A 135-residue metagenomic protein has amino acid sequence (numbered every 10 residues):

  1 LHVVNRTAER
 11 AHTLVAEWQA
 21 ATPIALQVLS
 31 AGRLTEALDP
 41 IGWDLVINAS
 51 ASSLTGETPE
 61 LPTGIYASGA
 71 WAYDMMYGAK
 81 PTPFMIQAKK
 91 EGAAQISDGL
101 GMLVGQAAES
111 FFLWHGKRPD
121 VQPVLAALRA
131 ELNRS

Functional and structural regions predicted by a protein language model:
L1-T22: NAD(P)-binding Rossmann-fold cofactor-contacting core
T7, V28-L29, R33-E60: Rossmann-like NAD(P)-binding element
A11, T55-G56, P81-T82: Short, well-ordered alpha-helical microsegments
Q19-T22, A49, W114-K117: Short, hinge-like loop/turn segments at secondary-structure boundaries
A20-S30, G92-A94: A short helix-to-beta-strand connector/capping loop
L61, A70-V121, L125-A127: Rossmann-fold NAD(P)-binding glycine/threonine-rich loop
Y66-A67: Helix-to-beta-strand junctions that scaffold the AdoMet/dcAdoMet cofactor pocket in Class I SAM-dependent enzymes
A127-S135: Short, mixed-charge aromatic SLiMs
